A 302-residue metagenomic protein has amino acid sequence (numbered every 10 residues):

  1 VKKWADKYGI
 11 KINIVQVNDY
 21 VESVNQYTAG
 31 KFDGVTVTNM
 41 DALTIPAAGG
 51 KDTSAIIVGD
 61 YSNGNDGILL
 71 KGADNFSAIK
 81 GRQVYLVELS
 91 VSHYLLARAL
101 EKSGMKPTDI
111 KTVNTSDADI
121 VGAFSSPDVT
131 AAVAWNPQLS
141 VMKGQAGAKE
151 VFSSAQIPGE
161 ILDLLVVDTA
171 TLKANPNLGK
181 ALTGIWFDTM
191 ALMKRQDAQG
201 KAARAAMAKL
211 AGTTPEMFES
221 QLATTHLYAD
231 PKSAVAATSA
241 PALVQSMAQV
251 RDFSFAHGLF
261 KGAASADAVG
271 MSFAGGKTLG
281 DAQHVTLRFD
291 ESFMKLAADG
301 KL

Functional and structural regions predicted by a protein language model:
V1-N114, T130-N136, G159, L302: Short, glycine-/small- and polar/acidic-enriched structural segments that line small-molecule recognition paths
Y8, K31, T36-N39, P46-G49 (+7 more regions): Sec/Tat-exported extracytoplasmic proteins
E22, Q26, K31, M40-T44 (+10 more regions): Extracytoplasmic/secreted proteins, especially bacterial periplasmic and envelope-associated proteins
G50-D52, A148-K149, K277-L279: Short low-complexity, flexible loop/linker segments enriched in glycine and/or proline with clustered acidic
S62-D66, Q138, P158-L165, E291-A297: Short, basic, helix/turn surface patches
D119-P215: Pocket-lining segment of extracytoplasmic ligand-binding domains
A174-A263: Secondary-structure end/capping motifs
R251-L302: Conserved C-terminal helix/tail region of periplasmic/extracytoplasmic solute-binding proteins
